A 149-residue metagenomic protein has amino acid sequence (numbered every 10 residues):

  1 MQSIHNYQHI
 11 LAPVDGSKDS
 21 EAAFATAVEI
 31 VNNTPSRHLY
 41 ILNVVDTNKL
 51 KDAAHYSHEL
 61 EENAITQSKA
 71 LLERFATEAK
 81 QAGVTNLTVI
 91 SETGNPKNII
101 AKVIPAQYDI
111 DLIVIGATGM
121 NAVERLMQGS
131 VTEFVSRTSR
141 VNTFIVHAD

Functional and structural regions predicted by a protein language model:
M1, H5, T77-I113: Structural beta-alpha unit
M1-Q2, A106-D149: Gly/Ser-rich helix-loop-strand patches that form or flank binding pockets for ribonucleotide-derived cofactors
Q2-H55, A82: Small/aliphatic-rich secondary-structure junction motif
E21-E29, E73, N98-K102: Amphipathic, non-transmembrane alpha-helical secondary structure
Y40-L42, T88-E92, F144: General small-molecule cofactor/ligand-binding pocket signal
V45, S91-N95, T118, D149: Short beta->alpha linker loops
H58-A70: A short acidic, glycine-rich active-site loop that binds or catalyzes chemistry on phosphate/adenosine moieties
